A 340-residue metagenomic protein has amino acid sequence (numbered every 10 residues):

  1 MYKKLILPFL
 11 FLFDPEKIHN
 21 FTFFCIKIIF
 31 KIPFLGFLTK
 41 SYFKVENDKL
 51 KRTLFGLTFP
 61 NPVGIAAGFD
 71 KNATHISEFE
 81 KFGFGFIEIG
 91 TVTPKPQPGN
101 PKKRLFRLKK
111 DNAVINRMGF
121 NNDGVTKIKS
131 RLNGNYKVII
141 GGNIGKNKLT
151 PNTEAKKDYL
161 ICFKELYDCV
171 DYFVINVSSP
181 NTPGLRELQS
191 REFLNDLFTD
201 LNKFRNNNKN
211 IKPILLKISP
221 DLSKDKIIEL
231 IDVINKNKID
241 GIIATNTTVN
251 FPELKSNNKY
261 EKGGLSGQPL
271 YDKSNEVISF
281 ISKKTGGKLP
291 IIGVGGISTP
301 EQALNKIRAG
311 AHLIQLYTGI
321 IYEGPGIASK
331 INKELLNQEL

Functional and structural regions predicted by a protein language model:
D14, I65, I87, I128 (+6 more regions): Conserved, mostly hydrophobic/aromatic
F34-V45, S179-F193, I227, D232-G287 (+1 more regions): Glycine/Thr-rich beta-alpha phosphate-binding loop at enzyme active sites
G56-G64, Y136-G142, N207-P220, K283-G293: Short beta-strand/loop segments at the ligand-binding rim of alpha/beta enzyme cores
N72-K81, L222-K236, K284-G287, I297-I314: Catalytic cores of alpha/beta
G85-Q97, V177-S179, G241-V249, G296-I297 (+1 more regions): Glycine-rich phosphate-binding active-site loops on the catalytic face of alpha/beta enzymes
G90-V138: A gly/proline- and charged-residue-enriched helix-loop-helix capping module
P96-N112, F251-S266, T318-L340: C-terminal helical cap(s) of enzyme catalytic domains, especially alpha/beta-barrels
N147-L160, E187, F193, L216-N235: Active-site glycine- and acidic-residue-rich loops that bind and position anionic ligands or nucleotide-like cofactors
